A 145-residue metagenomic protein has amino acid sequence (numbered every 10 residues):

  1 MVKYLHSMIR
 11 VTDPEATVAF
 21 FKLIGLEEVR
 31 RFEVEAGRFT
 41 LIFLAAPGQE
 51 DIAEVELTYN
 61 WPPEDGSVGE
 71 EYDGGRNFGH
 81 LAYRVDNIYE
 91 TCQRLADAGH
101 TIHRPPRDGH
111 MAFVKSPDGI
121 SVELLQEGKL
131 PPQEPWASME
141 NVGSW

Functional and structural regions predicted by a protein language model:
V2, M8-I52: Core segments of cupin and vicinal oxygen chelate
Y4-H6, G74-H80: Eukaryotic phosphotyrosine signaling hubs
P14, I88-Y89: Residues at or immediately preceding the N-termini of alpha-helices
R30, S67-Y72: Short, P/G- and charge-enriched loop/turn segments at secondary-structure junctions
R31-E33, T40-F43, Y83, Y89-W145: Vicinal oxygen chelate
F39-T40, P63-G69, P132-Q133: A short, acidic/glycine-rich surface segment
Q49-E50, W61-E64, L130: Active-site/binding-pocket entry motifs
